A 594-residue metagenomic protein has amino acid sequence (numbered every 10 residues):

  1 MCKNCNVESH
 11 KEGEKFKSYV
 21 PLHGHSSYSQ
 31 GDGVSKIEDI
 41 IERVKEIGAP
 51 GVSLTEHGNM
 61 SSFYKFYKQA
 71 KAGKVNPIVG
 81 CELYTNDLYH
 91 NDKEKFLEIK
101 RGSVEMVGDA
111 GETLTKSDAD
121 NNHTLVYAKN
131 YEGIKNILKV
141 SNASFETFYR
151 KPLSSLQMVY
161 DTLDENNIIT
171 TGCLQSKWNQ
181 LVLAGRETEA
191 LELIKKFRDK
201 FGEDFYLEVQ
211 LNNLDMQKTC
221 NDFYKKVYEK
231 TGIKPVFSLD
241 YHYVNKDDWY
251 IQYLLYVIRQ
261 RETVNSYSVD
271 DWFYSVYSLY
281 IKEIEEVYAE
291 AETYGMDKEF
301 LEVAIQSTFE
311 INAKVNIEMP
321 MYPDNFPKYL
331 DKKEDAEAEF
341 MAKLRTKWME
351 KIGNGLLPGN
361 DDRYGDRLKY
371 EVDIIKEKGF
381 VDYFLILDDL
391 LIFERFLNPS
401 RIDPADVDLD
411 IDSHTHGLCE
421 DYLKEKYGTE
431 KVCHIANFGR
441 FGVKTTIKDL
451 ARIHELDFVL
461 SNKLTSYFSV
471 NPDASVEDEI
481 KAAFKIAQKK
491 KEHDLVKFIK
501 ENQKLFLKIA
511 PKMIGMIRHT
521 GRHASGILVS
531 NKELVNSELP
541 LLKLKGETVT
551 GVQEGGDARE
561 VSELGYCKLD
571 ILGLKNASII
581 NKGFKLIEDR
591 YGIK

Functional and structural regions predicted by a protein language model:
C2-K594: Alpha-helical scaffold/interaction cores of sigma-54-like transcription cofactors and many family A DNA polymerases
